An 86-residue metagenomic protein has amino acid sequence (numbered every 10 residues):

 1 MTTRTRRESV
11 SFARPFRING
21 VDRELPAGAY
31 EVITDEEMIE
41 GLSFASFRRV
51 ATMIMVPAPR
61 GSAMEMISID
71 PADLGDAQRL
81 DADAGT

Functional and structural regions predicted by a protein language model:
M1-R7: Short, surface-exposed beta-strand/turn modules with glycine/proline-rich turns and flanking aromatic residues
T2, I33-M66: Extended soluble regions of mature proteins
R17-N19: A general beta-strand register signal
G28-V32: A short tyrosine-centered beta-strand micro-motif
V56-T86: Acidic, low-complexity intrinsically disordered segments
